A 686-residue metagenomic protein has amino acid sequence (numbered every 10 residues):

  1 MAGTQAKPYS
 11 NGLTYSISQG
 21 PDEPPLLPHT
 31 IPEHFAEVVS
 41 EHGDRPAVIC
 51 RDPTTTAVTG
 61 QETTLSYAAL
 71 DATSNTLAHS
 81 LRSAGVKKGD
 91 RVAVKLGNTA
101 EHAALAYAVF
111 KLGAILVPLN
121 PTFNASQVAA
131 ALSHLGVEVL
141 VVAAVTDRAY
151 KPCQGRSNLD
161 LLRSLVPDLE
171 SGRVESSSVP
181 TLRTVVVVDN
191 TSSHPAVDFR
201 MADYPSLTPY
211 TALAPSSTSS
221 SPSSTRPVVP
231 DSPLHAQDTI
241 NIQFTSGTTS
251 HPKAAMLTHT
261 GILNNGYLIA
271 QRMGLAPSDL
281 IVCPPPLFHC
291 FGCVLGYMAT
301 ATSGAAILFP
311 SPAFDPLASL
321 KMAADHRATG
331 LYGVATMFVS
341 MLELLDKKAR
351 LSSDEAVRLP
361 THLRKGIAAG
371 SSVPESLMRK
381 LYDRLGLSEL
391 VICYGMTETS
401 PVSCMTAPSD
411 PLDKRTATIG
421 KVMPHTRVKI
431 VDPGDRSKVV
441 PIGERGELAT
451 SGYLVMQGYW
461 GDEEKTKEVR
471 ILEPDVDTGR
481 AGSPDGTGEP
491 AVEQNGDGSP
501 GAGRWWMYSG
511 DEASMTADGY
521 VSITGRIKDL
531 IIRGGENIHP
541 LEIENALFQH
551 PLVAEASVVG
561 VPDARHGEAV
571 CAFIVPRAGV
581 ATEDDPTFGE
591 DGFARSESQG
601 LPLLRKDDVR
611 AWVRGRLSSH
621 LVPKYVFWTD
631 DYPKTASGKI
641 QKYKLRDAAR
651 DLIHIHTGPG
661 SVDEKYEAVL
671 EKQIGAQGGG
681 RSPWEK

Functional and structural regions predicted by a protein language model:
E23, L27, D44-T99, A103-Y107 (+3 more regions): Conserved AMP-binding/adenylate-forming core of the ANL superfamily
G43-P46, S178-L182, V186-V187, S192 (+3 more regions): Conserved pre-ATP/AMP-binding loop-to-beta segment of ANL
D71-N75, P222, P227, A236 (+6 more regions): Conserved structural elements of the adenylate-forming
L112-L207, A578: Structural core segment of the AMP-binding/adenylate-forming
F123, Q127-A130, G452, Q457-G458 (+4 more regions): AMP-binding/adenylate-forming catalytic core of the ANL superfamily
T184, I531, S557-D563, C571-A578 (+2 more regions): Conserved C-terminal "lid"/linker of ANL adenylate-forming enzymes
M201-T211, A328-G333, E343-K414, R427 (+1 more regions): Gly/Ser/Thr-rich phosphate-binding loop
L263-L280, F288-G330, S340, L344-L351: Conserved AMP-binding/adenylation subdomain of ANL enzymes
